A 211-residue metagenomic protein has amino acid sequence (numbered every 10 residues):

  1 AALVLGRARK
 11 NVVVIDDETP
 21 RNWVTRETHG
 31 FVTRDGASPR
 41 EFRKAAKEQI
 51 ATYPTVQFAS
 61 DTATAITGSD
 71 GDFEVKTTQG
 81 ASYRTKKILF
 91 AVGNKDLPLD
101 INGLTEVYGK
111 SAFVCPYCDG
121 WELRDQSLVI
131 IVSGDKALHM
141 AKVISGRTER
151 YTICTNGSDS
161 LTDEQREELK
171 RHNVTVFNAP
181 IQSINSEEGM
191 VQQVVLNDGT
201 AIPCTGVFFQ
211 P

Functional and structural regions predicted by a protein language model:
A1-D17, Y108, V114-D163: Rossmann-like dinucleotide/flavin-binding elements
A2-L3, R26, D100-G103, A141-V143 (+1 more regions): Short amphipathic alpha-helical segments
V4, D17-E41, Q165-H172: Conserved N-terminal glycine-rich FAD pyrophosphate-binding loop of Rossmann-like flavoproteins
V13, Q57-Q126: FAD-binding core/adjacent interface of flavoenzyme oxidoreductases
W23, P98-L99, C204: Glycine/Thr-rich phosphate-binding loops of Rossmann-like dinucleotide-binding domains
V24-P39, A65, D72-V75, D125 (+1 more regions): Helix-loop-beta segment of a Rossmann-like dinucleotide-binding subdomain
K44, I50-S69, V75-T77, S82-Y83 (+1 more regions): A Rossmann-like FAD-binding core segment of flavoenzymes
